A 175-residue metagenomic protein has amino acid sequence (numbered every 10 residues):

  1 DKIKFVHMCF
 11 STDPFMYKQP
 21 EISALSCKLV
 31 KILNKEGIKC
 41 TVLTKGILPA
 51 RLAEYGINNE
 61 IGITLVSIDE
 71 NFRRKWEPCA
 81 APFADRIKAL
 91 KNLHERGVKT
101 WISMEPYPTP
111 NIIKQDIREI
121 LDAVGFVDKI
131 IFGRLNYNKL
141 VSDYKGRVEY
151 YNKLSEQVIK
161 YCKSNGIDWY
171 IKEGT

Functional and structural regions predicted by a protein language model:
D1-C162: Conserved AdoMet/S-adenosylmethionine-binding subsite of the radical SAM
S155-T175: C-terminal accessory regions of radical SAM enzymes
